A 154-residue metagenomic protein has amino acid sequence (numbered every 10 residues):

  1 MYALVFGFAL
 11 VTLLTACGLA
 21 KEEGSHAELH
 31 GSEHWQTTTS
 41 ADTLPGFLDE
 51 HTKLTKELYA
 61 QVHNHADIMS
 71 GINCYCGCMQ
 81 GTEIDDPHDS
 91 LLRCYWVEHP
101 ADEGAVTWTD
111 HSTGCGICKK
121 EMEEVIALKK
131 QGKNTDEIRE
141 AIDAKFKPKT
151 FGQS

Functional and structural regions predicted by a protein language model:
M1-L4: Bacterial N-terminal signal peptides that target proteins for export
L13-A16: C-terminal motif of bacterial Sec signal peptides marking the signal peptidase cleavage site
G18-K21: Bacterial signal peptide processing site
E33-G46, H99-T109, K120-E123: Acidic/histidine-rich, surface-exposed loop or edge segments in extracytoplasmic proteins
A41-V62, D67-S70, I84-R93: Short, charged low-complexity linear segments at domain edges
L58-C74, E98, G104-D110: Immediate flanking context of iron-sulfur cluster ligation sites
S70-I84, S112-K120: Local cysteine-cluster metal-coordination motifs and their immediate loop/turn environment, predominantly Fe-S cluster
E123-S154: Short flanking/linker segments adjacent to small metal-binding domains or redox-active Cys/His motifs
